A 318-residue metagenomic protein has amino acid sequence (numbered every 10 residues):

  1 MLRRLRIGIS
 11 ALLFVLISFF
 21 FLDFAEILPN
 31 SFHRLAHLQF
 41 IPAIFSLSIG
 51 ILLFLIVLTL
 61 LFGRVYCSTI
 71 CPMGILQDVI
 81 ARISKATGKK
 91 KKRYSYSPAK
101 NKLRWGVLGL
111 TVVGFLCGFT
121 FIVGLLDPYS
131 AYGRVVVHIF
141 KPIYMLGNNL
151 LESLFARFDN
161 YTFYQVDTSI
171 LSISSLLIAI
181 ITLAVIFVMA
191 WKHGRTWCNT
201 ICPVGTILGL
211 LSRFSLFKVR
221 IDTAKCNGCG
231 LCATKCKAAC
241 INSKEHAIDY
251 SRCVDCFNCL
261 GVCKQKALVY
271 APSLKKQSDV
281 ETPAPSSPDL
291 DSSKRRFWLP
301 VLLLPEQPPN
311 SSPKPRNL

Functional and structural regions predicted by a protein language model:
M1-K235, A239-S243, S251-R252, N258-L318: Non-ligating segments of multi-cofactor redox enzymes
